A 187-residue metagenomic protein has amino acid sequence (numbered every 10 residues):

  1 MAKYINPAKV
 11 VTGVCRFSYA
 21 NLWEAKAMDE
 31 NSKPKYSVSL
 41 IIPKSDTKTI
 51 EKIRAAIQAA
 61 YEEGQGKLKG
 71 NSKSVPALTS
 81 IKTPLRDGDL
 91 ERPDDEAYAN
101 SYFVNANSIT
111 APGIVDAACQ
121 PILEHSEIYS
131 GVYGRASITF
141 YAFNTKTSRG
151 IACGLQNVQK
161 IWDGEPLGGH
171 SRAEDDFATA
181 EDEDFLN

Functional and structural regions predicted by a protein language model:
M1-F103: OB-fold ssDNA-binding interfaces and closely related basic DNA-contact patches used across DNA replication/repair
M1-N6, E165-N187: Acidic, gly/ser/pro-rich intrinsically disordered tails
I42-K44, F140-A142, W162: Beta-strand elements of well-folded, non-transmembrane domains
R54-A59, A118-P121, G169-A180: Short intrinsically disordered coil segments
F103-A117: Short, basic/aromatic beta-hairpin or loop at an interaction surface
V115-G134, Y141-I151: Exposed beta-sheet edge/beta-hairpin loop segments within beta-rich domains
T145-E165: OB-fold/S1-family single-stranded nucleic acid-binding modules
